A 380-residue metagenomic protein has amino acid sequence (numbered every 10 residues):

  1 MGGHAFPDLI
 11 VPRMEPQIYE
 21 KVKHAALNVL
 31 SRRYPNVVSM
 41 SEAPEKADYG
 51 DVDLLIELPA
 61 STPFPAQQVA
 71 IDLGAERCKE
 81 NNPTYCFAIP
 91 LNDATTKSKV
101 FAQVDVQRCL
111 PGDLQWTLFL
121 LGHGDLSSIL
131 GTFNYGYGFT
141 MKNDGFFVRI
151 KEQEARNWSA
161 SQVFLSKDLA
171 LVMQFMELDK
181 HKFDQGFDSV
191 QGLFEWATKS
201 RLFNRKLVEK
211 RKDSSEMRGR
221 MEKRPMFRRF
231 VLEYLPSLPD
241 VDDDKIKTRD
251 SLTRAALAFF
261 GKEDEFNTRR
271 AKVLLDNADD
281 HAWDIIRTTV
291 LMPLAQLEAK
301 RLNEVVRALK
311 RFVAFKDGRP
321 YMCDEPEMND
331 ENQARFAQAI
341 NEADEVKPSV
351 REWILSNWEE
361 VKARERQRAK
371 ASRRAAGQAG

Functional and structural regions predicted by a protein language model:
M1-S41: Helical scaffold of the NTase/Pol beta-like nucleotidyltransferase catalytic core
A26-F64: Active-site nucleotide-donor binding segment shared across nucleotidyl transfer reactions
V29, Y34, L58, N81-P83 (+1 more regions): Intrinsically disordered, low-complexity eukaryotic regions enriched in glycine, serine and charged residues
P63-G74: Short amphipathic alpha-helices in soluble, non-transmembrane regions that often serve as interface/regulatory elements
D72-L114: Conserved catalytic core of two-metal-ion nucleotidyltransferases
V100-E263: Catalytic cores of NTP-dependent nucleotidyl/adenyl transfer enzymes across multiple folds
L235-G380: Charge-dense, extended regions
